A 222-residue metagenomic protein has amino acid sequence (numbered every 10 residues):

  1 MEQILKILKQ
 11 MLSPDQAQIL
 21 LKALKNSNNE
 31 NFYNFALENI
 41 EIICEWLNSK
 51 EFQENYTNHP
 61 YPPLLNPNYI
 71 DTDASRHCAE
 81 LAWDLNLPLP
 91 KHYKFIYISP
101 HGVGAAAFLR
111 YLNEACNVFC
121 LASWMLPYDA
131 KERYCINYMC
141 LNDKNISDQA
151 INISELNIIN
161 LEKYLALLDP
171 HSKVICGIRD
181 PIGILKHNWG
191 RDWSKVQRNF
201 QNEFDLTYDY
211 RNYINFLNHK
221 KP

Functional and structural regions predicted by a protein language model:
M1-E2, S13, N29, N39 (+10 more regions): Serine/threonine-rich low-complexity intrinsically disordered regions
M1-N145: PAPS-dependent sulfotransferase catalytic core
S123-P127, R133-A150, W193-I214: Short, flexible helix-coil linker/hinge segments at the edges of structured domains or between repeats
K131-I175: Conserved nucleotide-sensing/catalytic segment adjacent to the nucleotide-binding pocket in NTP-handling enzymes
N157-P222: PAPS-dependent sulfotransferase catalytic domain
